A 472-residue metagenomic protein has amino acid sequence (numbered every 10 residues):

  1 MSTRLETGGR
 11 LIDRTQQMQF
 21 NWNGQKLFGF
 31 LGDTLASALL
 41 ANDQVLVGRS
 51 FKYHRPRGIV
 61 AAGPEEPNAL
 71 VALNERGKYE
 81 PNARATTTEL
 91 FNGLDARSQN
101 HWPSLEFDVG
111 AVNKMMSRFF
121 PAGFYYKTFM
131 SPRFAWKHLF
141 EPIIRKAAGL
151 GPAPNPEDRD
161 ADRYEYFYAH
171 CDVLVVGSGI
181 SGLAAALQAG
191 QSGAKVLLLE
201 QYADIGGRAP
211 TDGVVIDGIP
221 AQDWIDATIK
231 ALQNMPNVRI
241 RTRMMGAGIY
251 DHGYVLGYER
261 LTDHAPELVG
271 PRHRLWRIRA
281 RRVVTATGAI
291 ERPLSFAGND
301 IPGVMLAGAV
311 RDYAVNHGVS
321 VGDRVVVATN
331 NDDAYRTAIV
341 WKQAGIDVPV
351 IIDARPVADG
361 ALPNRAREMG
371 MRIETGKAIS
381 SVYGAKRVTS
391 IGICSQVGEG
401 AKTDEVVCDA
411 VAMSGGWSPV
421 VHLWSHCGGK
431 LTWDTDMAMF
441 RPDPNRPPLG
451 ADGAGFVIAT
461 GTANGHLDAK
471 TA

Functional and structural regions predicted by a protein language model:
M1-A472: Residues forming the flavin
